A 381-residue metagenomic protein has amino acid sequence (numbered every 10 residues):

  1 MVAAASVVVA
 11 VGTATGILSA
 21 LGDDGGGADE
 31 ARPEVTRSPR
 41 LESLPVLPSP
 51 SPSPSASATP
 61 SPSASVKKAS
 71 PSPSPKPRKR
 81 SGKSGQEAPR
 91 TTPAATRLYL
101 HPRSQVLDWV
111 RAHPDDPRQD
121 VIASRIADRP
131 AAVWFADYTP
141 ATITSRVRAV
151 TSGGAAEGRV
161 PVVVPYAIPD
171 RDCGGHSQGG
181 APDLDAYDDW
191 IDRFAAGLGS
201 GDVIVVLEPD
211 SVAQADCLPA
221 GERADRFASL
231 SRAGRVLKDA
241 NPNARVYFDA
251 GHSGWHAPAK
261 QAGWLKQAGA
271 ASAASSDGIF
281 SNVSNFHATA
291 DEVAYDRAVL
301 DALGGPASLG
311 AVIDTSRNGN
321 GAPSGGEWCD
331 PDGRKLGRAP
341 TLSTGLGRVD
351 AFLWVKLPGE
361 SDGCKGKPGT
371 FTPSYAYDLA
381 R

Functional and structural regions predicted by a protein language model:
M1-V7: N-terminal export and membrane-targeting signals
V9-S19: Hydrophobic alpha-helical membrane-insertion segments, chiefly the h-region of N-terminal signal peptides
A20-Q119, H176: N-terminal low-complexity, Pro/Thr-rich disordered segments that flank secretion/membrane-targeting signals
T91-R193, G197, L357, S361 (+2 more regions): N-terminal carbohydrate-binding/catalytic regions of secreted carbohydrate-active enzymes
A94-P102, A132-V133, P161-V163, V203-L207 (+4 more regions): Hydrophobic faces of well-ordered beta-strands that scaffold small-molecule active sites in alpha/beta enzyme cores
D108, A112-I126, W255-S374: Surface-exposed substrate-engagement region within the catalytic domains of secreted or surface-exposed extracellular
A131-Y138, S177-P182, V212-R223, Y247-G254 (+1 more regions): Surface-exposed cleft-lining segments at the edges of enzyme active sites
A149-V246, A262-W264, S275: Substrate-binding cleft of extracellular glycoside hydrolase catalytic domains
